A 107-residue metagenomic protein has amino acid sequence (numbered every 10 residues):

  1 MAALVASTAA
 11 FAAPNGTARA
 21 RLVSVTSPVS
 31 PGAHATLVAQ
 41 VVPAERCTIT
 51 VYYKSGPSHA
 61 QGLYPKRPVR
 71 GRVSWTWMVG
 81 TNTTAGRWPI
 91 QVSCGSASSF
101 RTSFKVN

Functional and structural regions predicted by a protein language model:
M1-A13: Secretory targeting and sorting signals
S24-V29: Short beta-strand segments of immunoglobulin-like
P31-L37: Structural beta-strand segments of beta-rich domains
Q40-C47: Short proline/glycine-enriched turn/loop motifs at strand-loop junctions of beta-rich domains
R67-T76, F100: Aromatic sugar-binding surface patches on proteins that engage polysaccharides or sugar-phosphate polymers
M78-T84: Short, surface-exposed loop/turn segments at beta-strand-coil junctions that are enriched for proline with nearby
T84-S96: Short, aromatic- and glycine-rich surface loops/edge beta-strands on solvent-exposed regions
S98-N107: Edge beta-strands of extracellular beta-sandwich domains
